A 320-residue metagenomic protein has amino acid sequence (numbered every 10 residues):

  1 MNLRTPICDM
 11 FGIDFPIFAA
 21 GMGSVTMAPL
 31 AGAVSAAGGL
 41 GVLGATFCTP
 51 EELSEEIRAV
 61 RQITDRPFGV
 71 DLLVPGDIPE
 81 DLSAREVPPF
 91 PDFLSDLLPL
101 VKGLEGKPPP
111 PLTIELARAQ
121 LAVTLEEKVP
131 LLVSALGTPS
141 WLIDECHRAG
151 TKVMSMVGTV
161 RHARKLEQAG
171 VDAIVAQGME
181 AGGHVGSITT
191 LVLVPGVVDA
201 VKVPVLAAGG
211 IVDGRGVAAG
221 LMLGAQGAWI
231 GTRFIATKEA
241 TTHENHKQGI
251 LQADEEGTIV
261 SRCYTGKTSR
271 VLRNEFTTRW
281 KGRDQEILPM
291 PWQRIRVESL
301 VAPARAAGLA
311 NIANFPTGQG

Functional and structural regions predicted by a protein language model:
M1-V201: Active-site entrance/lid segments in N-terminal catalytic domains of soluble metabolic enzymes
V25, I211-V212: Residue-level detector of alpha-helix initiation sites
V87-L98, V192-L206, V212-G320: Conserved active-site-proximal phosphate/metal-binding subdomains
